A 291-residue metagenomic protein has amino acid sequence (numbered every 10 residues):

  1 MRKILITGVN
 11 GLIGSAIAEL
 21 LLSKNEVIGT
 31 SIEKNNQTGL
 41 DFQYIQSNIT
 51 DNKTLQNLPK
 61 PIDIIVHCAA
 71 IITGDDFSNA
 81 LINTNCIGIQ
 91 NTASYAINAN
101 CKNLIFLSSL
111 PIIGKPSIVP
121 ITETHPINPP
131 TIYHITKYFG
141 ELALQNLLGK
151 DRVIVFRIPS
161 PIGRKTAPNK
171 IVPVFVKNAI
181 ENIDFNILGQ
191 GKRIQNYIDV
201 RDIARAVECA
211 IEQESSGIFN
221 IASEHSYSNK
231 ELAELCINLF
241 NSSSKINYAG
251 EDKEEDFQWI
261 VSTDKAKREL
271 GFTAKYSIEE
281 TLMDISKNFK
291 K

Functional and structural regions predicted by a protein language model:
I4-S23: N-terminal Rossmann NAD(P)H-binding glycine-rich loop of SDR-like oxidoreductase domains
I49-T84: NAD(P)H-binding glycine-rich loop region in Rossmannoid oxidoreductase-like domains and their noncatalytic homologs
T50, A80-N91, I127, T131 (+1 more regions): Glycine-rich NAD(P)-binding loop of the Rossmann-fold in SDR/ketoreductase-type enzymes
I65, D76-L104: NAD(P)-cofactor binding segment of oxidoreductase domains
N91-I132: Conserved Rossmann-fold NAD(P)-dependent oxidoreductase catalytic core, especially the SDR/UDP-sugar
I113-G114, N128-T131, I154-I171: Flexible, glycine-rich beta-alpha linker
K115, N128-I154, I180: Active-site Tyr-X1-5-Lys
A179, I183-K291: C-terminal substrate-binding subdomain of Rossmann-fold SDR/epimerase-dehydratase oxidoreductases
